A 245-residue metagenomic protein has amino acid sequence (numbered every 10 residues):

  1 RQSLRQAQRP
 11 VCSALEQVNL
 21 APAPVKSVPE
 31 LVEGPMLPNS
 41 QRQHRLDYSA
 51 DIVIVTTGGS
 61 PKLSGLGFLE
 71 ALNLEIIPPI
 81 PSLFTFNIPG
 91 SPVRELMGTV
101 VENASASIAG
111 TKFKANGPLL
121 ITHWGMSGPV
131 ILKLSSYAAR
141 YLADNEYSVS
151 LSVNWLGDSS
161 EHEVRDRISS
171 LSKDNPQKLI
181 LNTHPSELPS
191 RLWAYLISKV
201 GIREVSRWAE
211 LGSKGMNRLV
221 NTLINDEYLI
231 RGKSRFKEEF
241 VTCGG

Functional and structural regions predicted by a protein language model:
R1, T56-S64, N87, S91 (+1 more regions): Short beta-strand to alpha-helix junction loop
R1-S49: Intrinsic disorder/low-complexity segments
D47-S60, L69-E70, L119-W124: Short hydrophobic core segments
I52-K62, P81-F84, T111, M126-S127: Short acidic/polar capping segments at secondary-structure boundaries
V55-T56, I76-P79, G232-K233: General beta-strand structural signal in soluble alpha/beta enzymes
K62-I80: Glycine-rich beta-alpha-beta "Rossmann" dinucleotide-binding loop(s) and their flanking helix/strand
E75-P78, I88-L211: An anion/pyrophosphate-binding glycine-rich loop and adjacent beta-alpha core in soluble alpha-beta enzymes
Y195-G245: A glycine-rich dinucleotide-binding beta-alpha-beta segment and adjacent secondary-structure elements that constitute
